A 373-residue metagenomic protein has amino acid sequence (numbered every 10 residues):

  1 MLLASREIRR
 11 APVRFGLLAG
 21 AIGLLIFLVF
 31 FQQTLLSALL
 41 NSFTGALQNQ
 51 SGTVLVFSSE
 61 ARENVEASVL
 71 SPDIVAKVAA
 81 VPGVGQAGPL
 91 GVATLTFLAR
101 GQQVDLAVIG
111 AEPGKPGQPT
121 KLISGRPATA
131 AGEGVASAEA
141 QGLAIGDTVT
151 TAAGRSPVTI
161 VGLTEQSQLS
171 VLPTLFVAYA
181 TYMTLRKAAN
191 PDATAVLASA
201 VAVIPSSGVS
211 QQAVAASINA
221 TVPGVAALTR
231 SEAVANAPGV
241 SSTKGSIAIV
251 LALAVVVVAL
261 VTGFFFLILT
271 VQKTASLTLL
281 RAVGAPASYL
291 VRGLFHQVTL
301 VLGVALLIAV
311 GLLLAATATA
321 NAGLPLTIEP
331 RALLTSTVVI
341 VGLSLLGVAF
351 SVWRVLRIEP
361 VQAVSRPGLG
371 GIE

Functional and structural regions predicted by a protein language model:
M1-V29, L40, R357, G368-E373: N-terminal Sec/SRP start-transfer signal
P12-L39, S242-T278, T299-I308: Hydrophobic alpha-helical transmembrane segments of multi-pass inner-membrane transport and secretion
I26-D105: Hydrophobic, regular-secondary-structure patches
L35-G45, N49, N64, R230-V250 (+1 more regions): Membrane interfacial helix motifs at helix-loop boundaries and amphipathic/re-entrant anchors
L90-A93, A99-E112, Q118-A188: Hydrophobic secondary-structure segments that place a key small or acidic residue at a functional site
L163-A254: Mechanotransmission and gating elements of multispan inner-membrane complexes involved in transport and envelope
R292-G293, Q297-L345, A349-R366, G370: Short helix-loop junctions at transmembrane helix boundaries
